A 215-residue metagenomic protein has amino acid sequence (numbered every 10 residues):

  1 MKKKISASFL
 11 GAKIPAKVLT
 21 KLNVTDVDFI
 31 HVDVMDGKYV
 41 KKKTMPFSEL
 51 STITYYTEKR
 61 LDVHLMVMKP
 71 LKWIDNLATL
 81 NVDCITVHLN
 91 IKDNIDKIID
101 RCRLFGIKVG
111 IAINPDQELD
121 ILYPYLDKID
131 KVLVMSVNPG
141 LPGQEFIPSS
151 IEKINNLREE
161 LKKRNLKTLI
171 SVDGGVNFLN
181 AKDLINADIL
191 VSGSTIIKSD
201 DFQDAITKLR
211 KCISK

Functional and structural regions predicted by a protein language model:
K3-S8, I30-V32, L61-L65, D83-V87 (+4 more regions): Hydrophobic faces of well-ordered beta-strands that scaffold small-molecule active sites in alpha/beta enzyme cores
S8-A12, M35-G37, M66-P70, N90 (+4 more regions): Active-site beta-loop-alpha junctions enriched in small/polar residues
A16-L22, K69-T79, Q117-K128, G174-L190: Catalytic cores of alpha/beta
L22, V32-D33, L77, V132 (+5 more regions): Conserved, mostly hydrophobic/aromatic
T25-F29, Y56-K59, A78-I85, R101-G110 (+2 more regions): Glycine-enriched alpha-helix->loop->beta-strand junction motifs that scaffold or abut catalytic
H31-R101: N-terminal active-site wall of soluble small-molecule enzyme domains
D36-T44, S48, P115, Y125-E159 (+3 more regions): Glycine/Thr-rich beta-alpha phosphate-binding loop at enzyme active sites
I85-D93, L133-G143, A187-I206: Glycine-rich phosphate-binding active-site loops on the catalytic face of alpha/beta enzymes
